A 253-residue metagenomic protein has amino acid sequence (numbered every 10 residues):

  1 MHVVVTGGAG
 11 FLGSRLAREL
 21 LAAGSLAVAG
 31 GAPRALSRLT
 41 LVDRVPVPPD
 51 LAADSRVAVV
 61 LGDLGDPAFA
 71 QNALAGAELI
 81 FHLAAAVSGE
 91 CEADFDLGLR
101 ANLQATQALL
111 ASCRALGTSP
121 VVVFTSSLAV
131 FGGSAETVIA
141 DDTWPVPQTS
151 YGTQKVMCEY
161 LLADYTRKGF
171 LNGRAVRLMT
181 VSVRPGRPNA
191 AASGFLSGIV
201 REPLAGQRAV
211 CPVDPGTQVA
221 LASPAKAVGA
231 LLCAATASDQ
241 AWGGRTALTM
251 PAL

Functional and structural regions predicted by a protein language model:
M1-L26: N-terminal Rossmann NAD(P)H-binding glycine-rich loop of SDR-like oxidoreductase domains
V57, L61-A101: NAD(P)H-binding glycine-rich loop region in Rossmannoid oxidoreductase-like domains and their noncatalytic homologs
C91-E92, L178-P188, G198-A222, K226: A conserved pocket-lining segment of Rossmann-fold NAD(P)-dependent short-chain dehydrogenase/reductase
D94, L99-T106, V123-A129, Q154-K155: Short alpha-helix in the Rossmann-fold core of NAD(P)-dependent oxidoreductases
Q107-Q148: Conserved Rossmann-fold NAD(P)-dependent oxidoreductase catalytic core, especially the SDR/UDP-sugar
F131-G132, T149-S150, R174-G194: Flexible, glycine-rich beta-alpha linker
G133, V146-R174, L204-A205: Active-site Tyr-X1-5-Lys
V156, V183-S197, P212, P224-A225 (+1 more regions): Glycine/proline-rich active-site loop of Rossmann-fold NAD(P)-dependent oxidoreductases
